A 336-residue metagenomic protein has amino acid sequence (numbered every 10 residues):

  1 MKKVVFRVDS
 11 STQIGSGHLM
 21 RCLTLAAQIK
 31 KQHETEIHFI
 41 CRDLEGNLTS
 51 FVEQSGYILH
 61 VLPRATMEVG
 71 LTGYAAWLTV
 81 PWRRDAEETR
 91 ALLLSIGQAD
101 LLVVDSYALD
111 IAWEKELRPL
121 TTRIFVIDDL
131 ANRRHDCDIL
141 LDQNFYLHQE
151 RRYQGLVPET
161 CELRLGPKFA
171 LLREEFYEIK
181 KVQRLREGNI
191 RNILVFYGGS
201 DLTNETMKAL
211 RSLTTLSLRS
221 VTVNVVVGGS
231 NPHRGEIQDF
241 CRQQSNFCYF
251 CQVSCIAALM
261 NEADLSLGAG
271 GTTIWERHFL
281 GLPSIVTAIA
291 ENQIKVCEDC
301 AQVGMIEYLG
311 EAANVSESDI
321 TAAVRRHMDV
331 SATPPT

Functional and structural regions predicted by a protein language model:
K2-G15: Nucleotide-activated donor-dependent transferases that construct or modify glycoconjugates
H33-E87: Conserved nucleotide-sugar phosphate-binding/catalytic loop shared by glycosyltransferases and other
D136-N204, R234-G235: A nucleotide-sugar donor-handling region in carbohydrate enzymes
K180-K181, E187-A263: Donor-nucleotide binding loops and adjacent catalytic segments primarily of GT-B fold Leloir glycosyltransferases
A257, I274-L280, E298: Short alpha-helical segment that forms part of, or immediately flanks, the ligand-binding pocket in carbohydrate-active
N261-T272: Acidic donor-binding loop of glycosyltransferase active sites
S266-G268, P283-N292: Short hydrophobic beta-strand element within catalytic cores of glycosyltransferases and related nucleotide-activated
N292-V324: Change "using UDP/GDP/dTDP sugars" to "using nucleotide sugars
